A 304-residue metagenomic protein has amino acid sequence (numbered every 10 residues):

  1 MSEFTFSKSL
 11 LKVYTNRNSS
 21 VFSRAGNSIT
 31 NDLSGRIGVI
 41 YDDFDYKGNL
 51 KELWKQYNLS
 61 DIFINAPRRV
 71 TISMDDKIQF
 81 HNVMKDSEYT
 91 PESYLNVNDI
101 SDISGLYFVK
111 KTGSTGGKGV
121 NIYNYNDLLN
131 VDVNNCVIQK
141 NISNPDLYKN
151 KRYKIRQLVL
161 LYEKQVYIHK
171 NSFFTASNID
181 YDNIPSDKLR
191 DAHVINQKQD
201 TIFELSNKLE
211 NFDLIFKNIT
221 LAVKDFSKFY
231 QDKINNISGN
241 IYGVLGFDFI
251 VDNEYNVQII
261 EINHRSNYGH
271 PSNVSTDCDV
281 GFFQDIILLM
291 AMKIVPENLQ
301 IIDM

Functional and structural regions predicted by a protein language model:
S2-S7, K12-S104, S114-T115: Conserved N-proximal alpha/beta basic substrate-recognition cap immediately N-terminal to, or forming the N-lobe
N16, S20, V70-D75, D132 (+2 more regions): Intrinsic disorder
Y107, Q258-I260: Protein kinase-like catalytic core scaffold
F108, D248-V251: Conserved protein-kinase catalytic-loop segment immediately C-terminal to the catalytic Asp of the HRD motif
K111-Y242, N253-N256, G281, I286 (+2 more regions): Catalytic core of tubulin tyrosine ligase-like
S172-F174, E261-H264: Short beta->alpha transition motifs characteristic of CBS
N263-S272: Glycine-rich phosphate/pyrophosphate-binding beta-alpha loops
S272-L289: A short, well-structured alpha-helical segment
